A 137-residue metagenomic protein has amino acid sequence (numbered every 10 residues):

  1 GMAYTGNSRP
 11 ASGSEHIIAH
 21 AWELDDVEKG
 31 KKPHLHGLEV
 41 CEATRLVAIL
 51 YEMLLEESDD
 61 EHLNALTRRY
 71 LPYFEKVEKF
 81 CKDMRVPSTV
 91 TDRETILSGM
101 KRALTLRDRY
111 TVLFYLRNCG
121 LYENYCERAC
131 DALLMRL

Functional and structural regions predicted by a protein language model:
G1-V77, T91: Active-site segments that bind and position negatively charged phosphate/pyrophosphate groups
E56-L137: C-terminal charged capping/lid subdomain of soluble metabolic enzymes
